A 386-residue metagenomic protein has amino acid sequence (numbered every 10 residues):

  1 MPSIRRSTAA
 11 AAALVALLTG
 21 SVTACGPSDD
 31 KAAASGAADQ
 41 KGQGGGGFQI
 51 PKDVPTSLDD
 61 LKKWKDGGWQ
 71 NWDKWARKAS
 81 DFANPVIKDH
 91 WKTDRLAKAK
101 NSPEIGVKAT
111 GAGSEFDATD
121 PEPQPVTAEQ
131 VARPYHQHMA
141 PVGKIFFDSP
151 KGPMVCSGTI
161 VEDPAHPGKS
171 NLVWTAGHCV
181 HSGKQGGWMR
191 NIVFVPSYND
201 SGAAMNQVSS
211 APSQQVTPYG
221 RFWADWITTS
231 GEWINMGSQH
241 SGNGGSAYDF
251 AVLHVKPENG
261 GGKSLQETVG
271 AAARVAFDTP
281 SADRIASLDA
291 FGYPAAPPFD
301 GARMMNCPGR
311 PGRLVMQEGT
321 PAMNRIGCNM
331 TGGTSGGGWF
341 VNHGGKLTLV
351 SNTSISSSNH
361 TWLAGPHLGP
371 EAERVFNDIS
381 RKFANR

Functional and structural regions predicted by a protein language model:
M1-D29: Secretory targeting and sorting signals
P27-P167: Protease-domain processing segments flanking chymotrypsin-fold serine proteases, especially trypsin-like
Q130-A140, F146-S149, V161-P164, H181 (+1 more regions): Conserved catalytic-core segment of clan PA serine endopeptidases
P150-P153, A165-P167, H178-S182, N199-G202 (+4 more regions): Solvent-exposed loop/turn segments at secondary-structure junctions within structured extracellular/periplasmic domains
T175: Cytochrome P450 catalytic-core helices
G244-N324: Chymotrypsin/trypsin-fold serine protease catalytic domain
N329-N352: Catalytic nucleophile loop of clan PA
N359-R386: C-terminal cap/linker of serine protease catalytic domains
